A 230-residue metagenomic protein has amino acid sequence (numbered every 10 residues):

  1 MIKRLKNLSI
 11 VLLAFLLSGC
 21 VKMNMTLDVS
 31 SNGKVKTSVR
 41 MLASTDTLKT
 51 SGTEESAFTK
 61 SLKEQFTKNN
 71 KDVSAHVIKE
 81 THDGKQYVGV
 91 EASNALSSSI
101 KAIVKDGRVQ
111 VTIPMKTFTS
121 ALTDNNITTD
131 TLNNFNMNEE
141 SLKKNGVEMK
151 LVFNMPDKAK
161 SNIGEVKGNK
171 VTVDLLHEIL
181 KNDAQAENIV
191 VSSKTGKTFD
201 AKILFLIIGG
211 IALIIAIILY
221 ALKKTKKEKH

Functional and structural regions predicted by a protein language model:
M1-S9: Bacterial N-terminal signal peptides that target proteins for export
S18-G19: C-terminal motif of bacterial Sec signal peptides marking the signal peptidase cleavage site
M25-L27, G33, L151: Buried hydrophobic packing residues in well-ordered domains
V29-T47: Post-signal peptide N-terminal segment of mature Sec-exported envelope proteins
T45-I113: Structured domain cores in non-transmembrane regions
F118-F199: Intrinsically disordered, low-complexity linkers and stems that provide flexible hinges in membrane-associated
T195-H230: C-terminal single-pass membrane-anchor helix
